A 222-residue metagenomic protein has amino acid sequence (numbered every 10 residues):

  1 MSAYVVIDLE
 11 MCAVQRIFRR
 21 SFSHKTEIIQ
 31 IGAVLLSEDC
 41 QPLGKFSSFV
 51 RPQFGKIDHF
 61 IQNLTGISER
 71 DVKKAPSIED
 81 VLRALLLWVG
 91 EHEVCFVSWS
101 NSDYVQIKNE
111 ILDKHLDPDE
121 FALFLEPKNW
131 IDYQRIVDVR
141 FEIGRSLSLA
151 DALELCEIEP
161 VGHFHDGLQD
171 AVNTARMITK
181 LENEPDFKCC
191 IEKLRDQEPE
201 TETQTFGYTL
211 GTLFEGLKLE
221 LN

Functional and structural regions predicted by a protein language model:
S2-V5, L9-N109, G162: Conserved non-catalytic scaffold segment of RNase H-like nuclease domains
I7, I131, Q169: Active-site flanking residues adjacent to catalytic metal/cofactor-binding acidic residues
M11-A13, R135, N173: Short, glycine/acidic-enriched loop or turn micro-motifs at the edges of active sites
K56, Q62-T65, E69-V72, R135-Q169: Active-site-proximal helix-loop-helix substrate-binding element of RNase H-like nuclease domains
S102-N129: Substrate-recognition/cap helix-loop segment adjacent to the acidic, metal-dependent catalytic center of Asp-based
E110-K114, L155, K180-E184: Active-site catalytic microenvironments for nucleophilic, acid-base chemistry
D166-T179: Acidic, divalent-metal-coordinating active-site segment for phosphoryl/phosphodiester hydrolysis, typified by short
R176-N222: Acidic two-metal-ion nuclease catalytic site recognized across multiple nuclease folds, prominently DnaQ/RNase D-T
